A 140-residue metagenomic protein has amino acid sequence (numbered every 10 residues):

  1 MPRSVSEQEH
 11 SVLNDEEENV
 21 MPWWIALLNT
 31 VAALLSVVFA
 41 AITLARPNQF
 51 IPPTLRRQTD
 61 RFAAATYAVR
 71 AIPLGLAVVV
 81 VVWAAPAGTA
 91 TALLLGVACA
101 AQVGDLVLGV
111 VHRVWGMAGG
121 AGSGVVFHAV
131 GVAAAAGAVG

Functional and structural regions predicted by a protein language model:
R3-V20: Short, Lys/Arg-enriched N-terminal segments with co-localized hydrophobic residues within the first ~10-30 amino acids
L27-F50: N-terminal signal-anchor/start-transfer transmembrane helix
L34-I42, R61-W83, G96-A100: Core segments of alpha-helical transmembrane spans in multipass integral membrane proteins
L44-A63: Cytosolic, membrane-interface loops and tails of multi-pass inner-membrane proteins
F62-T66, A121-A135: Small-residue-rich segments of transmembrane alpha-helices in multi-pass membrane proteins, especially helix faces
R70, A92-D105, H128-A129: Hydrophobic alpha-helical membrane segments
L74-V82, A129-G140: Hydrophobic alpha-helical transmembrane segments in multi-pass integral membrane proteins
G104-G120, A138-G140: Membrane-helix boundary connector in multi-pass membrane proteins
